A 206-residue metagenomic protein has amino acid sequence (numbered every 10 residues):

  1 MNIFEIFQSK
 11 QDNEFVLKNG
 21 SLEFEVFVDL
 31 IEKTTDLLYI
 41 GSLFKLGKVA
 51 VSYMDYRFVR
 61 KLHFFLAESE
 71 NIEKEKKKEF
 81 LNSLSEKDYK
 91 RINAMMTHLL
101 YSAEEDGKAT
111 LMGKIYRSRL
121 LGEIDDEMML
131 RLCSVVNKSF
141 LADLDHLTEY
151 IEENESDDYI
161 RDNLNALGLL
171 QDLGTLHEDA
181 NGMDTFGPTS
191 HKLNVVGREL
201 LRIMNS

Functional and structural regions predicted by a protein language model:
I3, D12-N13, F24-F27, V59 (+4 more regions): Short amphipathic alpha-helical segments that mediate assembly, nucleic-acid/protein binding, or membrane association
I3-F64: Membrane-inserting effector segments that mediate pore formation, membrane fusion, or transient membrane insertion
E5, D29, E75, E79-S83 (+1 more regions): Polar/charged alpha-helical tracts
L43-V49, F65-E68, S83, I115 (+2 more regions): Short acidic/histidine-centered micro-motifs embedded in hydrophobic/aromatic stretches that mark compact functional
M54-I124: Membrane-proximal, non-transmembrane interface segments of integral membrane proteins
A94-S206: Long, helix-rich, hydrophobic modules that act as membrane-proximal anchors or helical bundle/coiled-coil regulators
